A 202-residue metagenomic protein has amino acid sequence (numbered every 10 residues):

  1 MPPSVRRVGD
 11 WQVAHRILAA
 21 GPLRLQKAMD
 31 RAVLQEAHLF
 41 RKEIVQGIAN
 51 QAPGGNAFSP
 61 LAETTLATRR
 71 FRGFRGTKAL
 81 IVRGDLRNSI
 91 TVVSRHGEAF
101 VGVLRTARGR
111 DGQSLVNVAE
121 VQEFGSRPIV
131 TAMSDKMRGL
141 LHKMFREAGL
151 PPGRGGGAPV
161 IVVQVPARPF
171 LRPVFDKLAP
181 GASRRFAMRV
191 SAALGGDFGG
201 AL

Functional and structural regions predicted by a protein language model:
M1-L202: Short, Lys/Arg-rich flexible segments
